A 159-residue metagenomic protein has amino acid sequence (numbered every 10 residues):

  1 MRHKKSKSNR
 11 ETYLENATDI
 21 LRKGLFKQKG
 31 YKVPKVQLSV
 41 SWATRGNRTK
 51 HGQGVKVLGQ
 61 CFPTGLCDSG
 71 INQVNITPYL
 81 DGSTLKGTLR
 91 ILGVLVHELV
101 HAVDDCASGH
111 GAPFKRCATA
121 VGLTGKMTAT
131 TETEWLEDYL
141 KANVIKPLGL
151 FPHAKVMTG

Functional and structural regions predicted by a protein language model:
R2-K86, C106-G159: Metalloprotease/metallohydrolase-associated module, dominated by Zn2+-dependent proteases
R90-C106: Active-site recognition of the HExxH zinc-binding catalytic motif
